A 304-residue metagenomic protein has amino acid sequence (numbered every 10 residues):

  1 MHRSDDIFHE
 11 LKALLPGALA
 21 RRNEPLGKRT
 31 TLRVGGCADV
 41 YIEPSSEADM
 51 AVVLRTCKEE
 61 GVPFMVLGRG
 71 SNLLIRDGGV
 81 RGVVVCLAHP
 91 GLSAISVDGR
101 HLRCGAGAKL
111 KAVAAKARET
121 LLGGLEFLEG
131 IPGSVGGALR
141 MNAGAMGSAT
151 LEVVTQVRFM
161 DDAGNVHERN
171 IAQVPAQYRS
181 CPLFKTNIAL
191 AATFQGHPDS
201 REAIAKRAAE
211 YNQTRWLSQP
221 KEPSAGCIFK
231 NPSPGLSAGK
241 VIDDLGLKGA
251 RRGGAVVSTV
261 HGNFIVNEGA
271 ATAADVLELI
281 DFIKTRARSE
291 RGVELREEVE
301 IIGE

Functional and structural regions predicted by a protein language model:
H2-V135: Anion-binding (especially nucleotide phosphate/pyrophosphate-binding) glycine-rich loop and adjoining beta-alpha core
A20, A94-V97, V154-V157, A255-V257: Generic structural motif
R21-R22, K28-T30, V34, L73 (+1 more regions): Phosphate/pyrophosphate- and phosphate-bearing ligand-binding catalytic cores of soluble enzymes
G35-G36, I42-E47, L74-S93, R140-I171 (+1 more regions): Structural signature of FAD isoalloxazine-binding scaffolds in flavoprotein oxidoreductases
G36-C37, R69-S71, V80-V83, A108 (+7 more regions): Gly/Ser/Thr-rich helix-start
E60, L67-R69, V153, E222-P223 (+1 more regions): Short, basic and Ser/Thr-rich N-terminal targeting/leader segments
K111-T155, S224, K230: A gly/ser-rich beta-alpha-beta helix-loop segment of oxidoreductase catalytic cores
